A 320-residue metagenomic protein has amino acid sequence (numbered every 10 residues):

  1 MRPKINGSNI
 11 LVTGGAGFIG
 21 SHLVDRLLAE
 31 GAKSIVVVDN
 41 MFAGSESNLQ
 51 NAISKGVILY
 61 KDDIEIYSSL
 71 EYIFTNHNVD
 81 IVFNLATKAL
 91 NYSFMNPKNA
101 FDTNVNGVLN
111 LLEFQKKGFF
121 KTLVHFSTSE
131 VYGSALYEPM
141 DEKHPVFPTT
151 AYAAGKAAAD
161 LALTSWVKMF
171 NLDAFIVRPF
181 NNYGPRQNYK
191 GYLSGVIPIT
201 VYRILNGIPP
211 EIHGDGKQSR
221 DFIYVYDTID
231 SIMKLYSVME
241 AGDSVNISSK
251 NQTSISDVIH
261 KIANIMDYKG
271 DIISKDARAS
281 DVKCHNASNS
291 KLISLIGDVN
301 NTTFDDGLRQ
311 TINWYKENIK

Functional and structural regions predicted by a protein language model:
M1-N182, Y226, Q310, W314 (+1 more regions): N-terminal Rossmann-like NAD(P)+-binding domain of SDR-like oxidoreductases, especially those catalyzing
P3, E30, I204-K320: C-terminal substrate-binding subdomain of Rossmann-fold SDR/epimerase-dehydratase oxidoreductases
G44, E65, M95, T103-N106 (+8 more regions): Residue-level signal for the nucleotide or nucleotide-sugar donor/cofactor binding architecture
P97, Y189-K190, M239: Active-site loop immediately N-terminal to the catalytic Tyr-X3-Lys motif of short-chain dehydrogenase/reductase
L111, L163, T200, L292-I293: Structural element of the ATP-grasp superfamily
S134-L136, P185-N188, K291: Short beta-loop-alpha junction of Rossmann-like oxidoreductase domains
E138, Y189-P198: A glycine/serine/threonine-rich, flexible loop-to-helix segment that serves as the NAD(P) cofactor-binding "lid"
A158, A162, W166, V196 (+3 more regions): Hydrophobic alpha-helix immediately C-terminal to the catalytic Tyr-X-X-X-Lys motif of short-chain
